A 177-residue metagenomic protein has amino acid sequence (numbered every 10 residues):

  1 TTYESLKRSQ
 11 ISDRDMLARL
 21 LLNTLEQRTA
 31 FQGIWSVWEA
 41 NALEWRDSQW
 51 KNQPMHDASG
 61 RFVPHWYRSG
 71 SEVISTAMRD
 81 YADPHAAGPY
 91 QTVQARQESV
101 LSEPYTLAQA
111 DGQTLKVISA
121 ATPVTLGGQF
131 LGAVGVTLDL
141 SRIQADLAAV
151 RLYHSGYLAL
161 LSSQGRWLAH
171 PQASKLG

Functional and structural regions predicted by a protein language model:
T1-V100: Extracytoplasmic/periplasmic sensory segments of membrane signal-transduction proteins
R14-E26, A133, T137-G177: Solvent-exposed, extracytoplasmic
G33, I118-A121, Y157-L158: Conserved beta-strand and immediately adjacent loop positions that scaffold enzyme active sites
V37-E39, P104-Y105, L138, P171: Active-site-proximal beta-strand/loop segments in catalytic clefts of secreted hydrolases
W38, P123-V124, L160: Hydrophobic beta-strand positions
K51-N52, A108, S174-L176: Short, surface-exposed beta-strand-loop junctions and turns on beta-sheet-rich folds
S69-T137, A145: Extracytoplasmic/periplasmic ligand-binding sensor regions of membrane-associated signaling proteins
